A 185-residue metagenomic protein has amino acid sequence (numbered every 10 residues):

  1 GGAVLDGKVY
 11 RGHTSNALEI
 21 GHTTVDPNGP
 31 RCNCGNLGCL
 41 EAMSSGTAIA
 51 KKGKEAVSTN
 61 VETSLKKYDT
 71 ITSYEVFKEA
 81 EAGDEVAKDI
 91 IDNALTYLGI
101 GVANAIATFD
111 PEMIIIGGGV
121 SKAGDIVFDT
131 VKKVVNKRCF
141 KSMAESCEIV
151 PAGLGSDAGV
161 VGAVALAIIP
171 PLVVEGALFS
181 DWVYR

Functional and structural regions predicted by a protein language model:
G1-V4: Short beta-strand scaffold segments in enzyme catalytic cores
V9, T24-R31, N36-R185: ATP-binding/phosphotransfer module of carbohydrate and carboxylate kinases, centering on a glycine-rich
N16-E19: A short acidic/small-residue loop/turn micro-motif
